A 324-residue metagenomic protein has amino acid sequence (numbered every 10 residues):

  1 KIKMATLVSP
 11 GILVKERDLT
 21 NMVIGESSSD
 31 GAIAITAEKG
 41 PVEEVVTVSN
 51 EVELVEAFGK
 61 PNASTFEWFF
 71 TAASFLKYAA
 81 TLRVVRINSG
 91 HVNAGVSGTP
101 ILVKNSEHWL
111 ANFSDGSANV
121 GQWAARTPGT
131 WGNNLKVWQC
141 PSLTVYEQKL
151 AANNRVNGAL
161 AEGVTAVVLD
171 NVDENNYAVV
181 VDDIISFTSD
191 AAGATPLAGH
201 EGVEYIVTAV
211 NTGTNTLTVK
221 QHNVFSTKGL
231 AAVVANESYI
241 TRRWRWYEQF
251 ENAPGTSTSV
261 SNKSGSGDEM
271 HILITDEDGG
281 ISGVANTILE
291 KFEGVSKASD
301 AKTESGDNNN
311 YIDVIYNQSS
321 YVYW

Functional and structural regions predicted by a protein language model:
I2-S97, V103-E107, S117-W131, V137-Q139: N-terminal-proximal low-complexity accessory segments that begin disordered and transition into the first
S27, V42-T47, G202, S261-V284: Surface-exposed receptor/substrate recognition regions of extracellular proteins
K39-E44, L54-V55, H91-G95, P128-L135 (+4 more regions): Short, surface-exposed beta-strand/loop "edge" segments at domain boundaries and coil↔beta transitions
W109-A124, T130-A235: Autoprocessing Asn-cyclization modules and mimics
N171-E174, W246-N262: Short amphipathic, basic-aromatic surface patches that mediate peripheral association with negatively charged
T227-Y247, K263-G265, H271, D278: Surface-exposed interaction regions enriched in Ser/Thr/Asp/Glu that occur as long low-complexity tracts or repetitive
V284-W324: E2/UBC-UEV (E2-variant) core
